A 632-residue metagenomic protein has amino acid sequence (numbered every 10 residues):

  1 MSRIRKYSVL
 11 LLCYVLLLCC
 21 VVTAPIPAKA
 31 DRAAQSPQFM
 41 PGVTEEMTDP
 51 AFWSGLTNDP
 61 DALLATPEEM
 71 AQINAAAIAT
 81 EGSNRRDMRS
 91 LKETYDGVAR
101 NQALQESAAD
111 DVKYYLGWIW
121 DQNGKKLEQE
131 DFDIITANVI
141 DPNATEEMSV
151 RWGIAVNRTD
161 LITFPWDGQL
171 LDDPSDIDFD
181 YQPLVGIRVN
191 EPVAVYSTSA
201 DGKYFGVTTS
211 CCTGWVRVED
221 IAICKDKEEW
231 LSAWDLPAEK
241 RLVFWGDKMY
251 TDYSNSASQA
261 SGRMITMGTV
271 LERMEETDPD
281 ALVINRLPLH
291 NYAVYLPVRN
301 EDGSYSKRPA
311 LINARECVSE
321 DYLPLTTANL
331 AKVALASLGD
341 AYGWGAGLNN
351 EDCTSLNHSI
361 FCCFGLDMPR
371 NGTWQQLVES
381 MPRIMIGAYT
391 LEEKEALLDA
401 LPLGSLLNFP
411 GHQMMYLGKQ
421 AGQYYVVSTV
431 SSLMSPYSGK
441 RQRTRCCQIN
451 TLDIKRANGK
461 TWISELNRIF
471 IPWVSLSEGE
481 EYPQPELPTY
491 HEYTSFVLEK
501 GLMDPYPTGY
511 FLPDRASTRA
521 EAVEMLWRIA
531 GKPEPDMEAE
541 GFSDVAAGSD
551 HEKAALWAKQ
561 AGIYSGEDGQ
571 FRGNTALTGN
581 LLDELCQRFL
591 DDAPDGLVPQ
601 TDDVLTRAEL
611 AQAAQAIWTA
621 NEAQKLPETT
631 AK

Functional and structural regions predicted by a protein language model:
V21-R32: Sec-dependent signal peptide cleavage junction
D31-I162, W166-D173, D178, A194 (+3 more regions): Boundary regions of SH3-family modules and the immediately adjacent low-complexity/disordered segments in eukaryotic
R32-P50, C211-G214, E219-T251, S258 (+1 more regions): Aromatic- and glycine-rich peptidoglycan recognition patches
D172-R188, N255-M267: SH3/SH3-like (including bacterial SH3b) beta-barrel domains that bind proline-rich motifs or cell-wall ligands
G186, P369-Y437: ...with weaker cross-activation on analogous glycine-rich loops/strands in unrelated enzymes
K248-A310, G339-E351, N408-D453: Glycine-rich catalytic cores of cysteine/serine-nucleophile enzymes that process amide/ester linkages in cell-envelope
W344-Q375, R519, V523: Active-site nucleophilic cysteine motif
E480-E492, E499-K500, D504-V523, W527-A554 (+3 more regions): Feature responds to low-complexity, polar/acidic, surface-exposed segments characteristic of secreted/exported proteins
